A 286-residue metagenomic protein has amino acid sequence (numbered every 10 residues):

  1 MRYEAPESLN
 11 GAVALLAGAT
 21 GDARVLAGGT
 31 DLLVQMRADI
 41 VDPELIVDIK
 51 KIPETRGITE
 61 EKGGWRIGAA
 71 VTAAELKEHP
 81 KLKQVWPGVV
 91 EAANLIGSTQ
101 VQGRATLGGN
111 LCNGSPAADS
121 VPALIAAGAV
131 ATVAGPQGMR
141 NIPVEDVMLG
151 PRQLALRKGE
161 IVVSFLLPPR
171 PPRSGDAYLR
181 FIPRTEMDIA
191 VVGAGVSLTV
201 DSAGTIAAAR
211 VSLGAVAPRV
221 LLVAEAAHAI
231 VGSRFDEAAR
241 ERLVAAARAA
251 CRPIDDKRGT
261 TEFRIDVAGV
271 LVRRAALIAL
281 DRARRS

Functional and structural regions predicted by a protein language model:
M1-S286: C-terminal structural segment of proteins
